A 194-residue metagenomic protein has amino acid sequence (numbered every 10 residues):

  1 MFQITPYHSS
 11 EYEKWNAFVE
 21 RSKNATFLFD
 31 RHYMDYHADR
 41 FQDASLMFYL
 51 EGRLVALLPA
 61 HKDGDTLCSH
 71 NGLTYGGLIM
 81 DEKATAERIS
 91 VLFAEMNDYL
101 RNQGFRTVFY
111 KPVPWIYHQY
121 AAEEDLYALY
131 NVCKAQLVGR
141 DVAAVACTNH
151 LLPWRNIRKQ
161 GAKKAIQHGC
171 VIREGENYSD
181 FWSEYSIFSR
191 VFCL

Functional and structural regions predicted by a protein language model:
M1-Y12, A122-C193: Acyltransferase donor/substrate-recognition loop-hinge adjacent to the catalytic core
Q3, A17-E20, Y33-N102: Conserved donor-binding loop and adjoining core beta-sheet/short helix segment in diverse acyl/aminoacyl transferases
Y12-W15, A25-L28, V55: Short N-terminal binding/cap micro-motifs at the start of the first secondary-structure element
N24-Q42, R190-L194: Active-site rim helix/loop that mediates acceptor-substrate recognition in acyltransferases
D63, P114-Y117: Short, solvent-exposed loop/turn segments at secondary-structure junctions
A86-E87, I116-A122: Acidic-and-aromatic substrate-binding clefts and catalytic sites of carbohydrate-active enzymes
Q103-P114: Conserved GNAT acetyl-CoA-binding A-motif
